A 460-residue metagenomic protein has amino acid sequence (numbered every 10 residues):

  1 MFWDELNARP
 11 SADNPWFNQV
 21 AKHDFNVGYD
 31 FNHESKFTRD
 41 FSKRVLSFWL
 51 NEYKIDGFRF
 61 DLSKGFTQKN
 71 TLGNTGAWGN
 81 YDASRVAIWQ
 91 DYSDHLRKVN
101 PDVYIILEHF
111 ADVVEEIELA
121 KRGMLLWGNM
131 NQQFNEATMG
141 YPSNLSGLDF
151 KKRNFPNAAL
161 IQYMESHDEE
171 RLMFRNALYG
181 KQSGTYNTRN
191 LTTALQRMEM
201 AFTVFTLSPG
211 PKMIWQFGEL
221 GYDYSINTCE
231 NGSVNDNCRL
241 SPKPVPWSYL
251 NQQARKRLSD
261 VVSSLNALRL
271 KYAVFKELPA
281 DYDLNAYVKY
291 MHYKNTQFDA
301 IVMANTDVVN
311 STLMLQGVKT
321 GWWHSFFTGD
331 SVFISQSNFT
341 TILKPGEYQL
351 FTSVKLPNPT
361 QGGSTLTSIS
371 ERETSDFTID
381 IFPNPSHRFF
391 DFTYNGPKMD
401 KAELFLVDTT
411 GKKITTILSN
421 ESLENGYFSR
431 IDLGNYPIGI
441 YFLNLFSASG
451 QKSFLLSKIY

Functional and structural regions predicted by a protein language model:
M1-F60: Substrate-binding cleft of carbohydrate-active enzyme catalytic domains
W3-A8, H23, V27, L62-E169 (+7 more regions): Active-site-proximal helices and loops of the catalytic beta/alpha 8
D56-F60, K212-G218: Active-site regions of oxyanion-processing enzymes, predominantly non-cytosolic
D168, D330, E347, T410-K413 (+1 more regions): Residue-level signal for well-ordered, solvent-exposed loop/turn and beta-edge residues enriched in charged/polar side
H324-N338, T416-N420: Solvent-exposed beta-strand/loop surfaces of large extracellular or lumenal domains
S335-L366, G439: C-terminal beta-strand-rich structural cap/linker in extracellular carbohydrate-active enzymes
E371-Y460: C-terminal outer-membrane/trafficking sorting elements
